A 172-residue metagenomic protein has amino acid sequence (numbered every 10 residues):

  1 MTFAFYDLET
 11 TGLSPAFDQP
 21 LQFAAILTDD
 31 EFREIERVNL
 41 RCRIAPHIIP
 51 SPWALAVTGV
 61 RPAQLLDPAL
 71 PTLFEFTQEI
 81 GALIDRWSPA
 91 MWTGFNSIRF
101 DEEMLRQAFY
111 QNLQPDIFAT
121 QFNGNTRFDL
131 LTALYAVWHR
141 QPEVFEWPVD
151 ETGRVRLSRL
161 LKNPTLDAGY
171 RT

Functional and structural regions predicted by a protein language model:
M1-A4, L8: N-terminal accessory regions of nucleic-acid-interacting proteins
T2, F17-F23, L27-V60, I84-T172: Metal-dependent phosphoesterase core characteristic of DEDDh/y 3'-5' exonuclease domains
L8-A16: Short acidic, Gly/Ser-rich segments with clustered Asp/Glu that frequently serve as metal-coordination loops in enzyme
G12, R61-L65, S88: Short amphipathic alpha-helical interaction patches enriched in hydrophobic/aromatic residues with interspersed Lys/Arg
T58-A82: Metal-dependent phosphoesterase signature
